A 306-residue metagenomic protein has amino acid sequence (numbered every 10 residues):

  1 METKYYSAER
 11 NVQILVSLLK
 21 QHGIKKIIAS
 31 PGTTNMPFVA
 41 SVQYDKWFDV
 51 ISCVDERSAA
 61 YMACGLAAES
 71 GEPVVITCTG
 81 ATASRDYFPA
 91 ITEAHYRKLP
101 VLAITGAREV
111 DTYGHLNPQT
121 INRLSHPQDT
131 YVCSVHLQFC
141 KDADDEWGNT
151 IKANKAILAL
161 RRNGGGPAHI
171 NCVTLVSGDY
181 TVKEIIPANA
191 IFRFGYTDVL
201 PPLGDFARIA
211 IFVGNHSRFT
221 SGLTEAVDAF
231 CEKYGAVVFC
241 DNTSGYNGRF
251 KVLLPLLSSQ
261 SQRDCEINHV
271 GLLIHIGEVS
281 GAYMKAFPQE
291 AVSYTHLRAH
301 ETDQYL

Functional and structural regions predicted by a protein language model:
E2, Y6, T150-K155, A159-F206: Conformationally flexible catalytic loops at phosphate/diphosphate-handling active centers
L15-I24, L66-G71, A159-G164, V199-I209 (+1 more regions): Glycine-rich phosphate/diphosphate-binding loops that line cofactor/substrate pockets in enzymes
M36-V110, G281: Thiamine diphosphate
G65, R108-P127: Active-site-proximal loop->helix
E72, Q119-G166: Conserved thiamine diphosphate
D86, V213-S293: Glycine-rich, anion-gripping cofactor-binding loops and their flanking helix/strand elements in enzyme active sites
R108, C172-G178, N215-S217, T243-S244: Glycine-rich beta-alpha junction loops
T295-T302: Conserved small/polar residues in nucleotide/adenosyl-binding loops
